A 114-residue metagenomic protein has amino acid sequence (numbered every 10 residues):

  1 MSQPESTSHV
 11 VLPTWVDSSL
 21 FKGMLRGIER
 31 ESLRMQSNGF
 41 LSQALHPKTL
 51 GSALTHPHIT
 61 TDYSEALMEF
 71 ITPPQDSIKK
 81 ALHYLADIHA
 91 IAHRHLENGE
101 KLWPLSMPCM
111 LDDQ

Functional and structural regions predicted by a protein language model:
S2-Q114: Terminal catalytic/cofactor-binding subdomain
